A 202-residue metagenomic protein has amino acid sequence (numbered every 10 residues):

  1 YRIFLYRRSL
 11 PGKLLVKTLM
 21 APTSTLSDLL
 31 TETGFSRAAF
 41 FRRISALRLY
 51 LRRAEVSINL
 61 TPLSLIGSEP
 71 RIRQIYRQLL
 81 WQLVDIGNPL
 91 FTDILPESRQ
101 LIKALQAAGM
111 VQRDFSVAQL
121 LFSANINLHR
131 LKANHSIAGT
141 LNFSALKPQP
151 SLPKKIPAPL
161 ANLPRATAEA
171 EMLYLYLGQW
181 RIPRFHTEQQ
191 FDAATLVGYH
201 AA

Functional and structural regions predicted by a protein language model:
Y1-A202: A cross-family "folded-core" feature that marks the main globular domain of proteins
